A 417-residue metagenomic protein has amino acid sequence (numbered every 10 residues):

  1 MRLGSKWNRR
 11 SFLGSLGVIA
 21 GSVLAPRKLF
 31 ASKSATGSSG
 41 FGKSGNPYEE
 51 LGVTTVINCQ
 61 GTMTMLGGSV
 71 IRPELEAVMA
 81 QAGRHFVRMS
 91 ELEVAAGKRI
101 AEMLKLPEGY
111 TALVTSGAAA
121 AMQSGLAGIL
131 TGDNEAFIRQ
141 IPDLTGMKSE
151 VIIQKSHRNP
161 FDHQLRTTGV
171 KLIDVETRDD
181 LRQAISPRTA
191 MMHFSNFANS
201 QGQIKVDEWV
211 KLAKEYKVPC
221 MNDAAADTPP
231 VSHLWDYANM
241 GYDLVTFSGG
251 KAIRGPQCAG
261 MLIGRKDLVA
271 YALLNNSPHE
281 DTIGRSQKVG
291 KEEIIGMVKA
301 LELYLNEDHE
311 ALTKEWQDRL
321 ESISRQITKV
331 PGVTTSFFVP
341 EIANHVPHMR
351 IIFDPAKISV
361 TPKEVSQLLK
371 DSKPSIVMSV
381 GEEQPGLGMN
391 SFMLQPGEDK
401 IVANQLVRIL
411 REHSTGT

Functional and structural regions predicted by a protein language model:
M1-I19: N-terminal secretory signal peptides and thylakoid transit peptides that target proteins across membranes
L13-A20, T36-I57, G61-L66, V70 (+5 more regions): Conserved PLP-enzyme active-site core in the AAT-like
T55-M65, E76-G83, H348-R350: Generic N-terminal amphipathic, Lys/Arg-enriched alpha-helix
M65, S69-V70, E76-A77, R84-V87 (+2 more regions): Metallocofactor- and cofactor-centric catalytic cores in central/energy metabolism, strongly enriched
M89-V94, G109-A112, G284-Q287, E307-W316 (+3 more regions): Flexible, glycine/charged-enriched surface loops at secondary-structure junctions
L301-R325: Structural signature of PLP-dependent enzymes
I327-I409: Conserved C-terminal alpha-helix-loop-beta "cap" of PLP-dependent enzymes that closes/shapes the active-site mouth
